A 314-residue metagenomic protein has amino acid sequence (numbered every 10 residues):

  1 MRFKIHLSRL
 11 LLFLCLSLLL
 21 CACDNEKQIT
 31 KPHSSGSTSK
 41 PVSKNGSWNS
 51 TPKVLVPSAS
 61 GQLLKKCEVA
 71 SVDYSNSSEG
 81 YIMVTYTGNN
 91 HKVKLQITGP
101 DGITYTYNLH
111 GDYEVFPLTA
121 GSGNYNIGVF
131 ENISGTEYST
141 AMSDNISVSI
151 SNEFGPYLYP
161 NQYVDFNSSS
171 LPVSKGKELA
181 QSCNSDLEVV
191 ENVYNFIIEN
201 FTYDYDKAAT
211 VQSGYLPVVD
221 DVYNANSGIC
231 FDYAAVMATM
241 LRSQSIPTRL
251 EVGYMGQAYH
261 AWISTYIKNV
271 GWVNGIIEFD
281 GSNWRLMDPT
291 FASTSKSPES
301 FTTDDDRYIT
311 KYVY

Functional and structural regions predicted by a protein language model:
R2-L187, W272-V273, D305, I309-Y314: N-terminal accessory/pre-domain segments preceding catalytic cores
A70-V72, D206-V211, F231: Short N-terminal helix-initiation segments at or just after the protein's N-terminus
P160-N224, V273, G281-S282, M287-S295 (+1 more regions): Secondary-structure boundary elements
V189-V193, N226-L241: Active-site nucleophilic cysteine motif
A208, L216, N226-S227, L250-G256: Catalytic cysteine-centered active-site loop
D232-Y314: Hydrophobic/aromatic-rich core segments of domains that either
